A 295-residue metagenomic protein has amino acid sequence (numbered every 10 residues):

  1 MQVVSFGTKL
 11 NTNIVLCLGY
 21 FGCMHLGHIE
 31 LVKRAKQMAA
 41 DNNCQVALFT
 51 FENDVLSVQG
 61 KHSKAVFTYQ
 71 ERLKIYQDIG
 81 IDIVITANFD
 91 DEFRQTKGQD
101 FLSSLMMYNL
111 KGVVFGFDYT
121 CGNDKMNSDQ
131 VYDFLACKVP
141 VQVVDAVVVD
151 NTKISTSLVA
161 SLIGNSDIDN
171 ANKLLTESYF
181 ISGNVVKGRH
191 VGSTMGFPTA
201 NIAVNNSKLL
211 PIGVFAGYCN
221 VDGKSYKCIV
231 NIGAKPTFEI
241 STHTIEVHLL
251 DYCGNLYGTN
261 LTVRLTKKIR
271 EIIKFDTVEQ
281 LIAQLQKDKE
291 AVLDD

Functional and structural regions predicted by a protein language model:
M1-T8, I85: Short acidic-hydrophobic, aromatic-tinged amphipathic segments that line or gate anion-handling sites
G7-T68: N-terminal catalytic cores of NTP/NDP-binding nucleotidyl/phosphoryl-transfer enzymes
K9-T12, D91-R94, V147-K153: A short acidic, often aromatic-flanked loop/helix-cap motif at beta-alpha or helix-coil junctions that lines enzyme
H25, Y76, V113, A171 (+2 more regions): Residue-level signal for inorganic ion chemistry
L56-A136: N-terminal Rossmann-like or analogous alpha/beta NTP/dinucleotide-binding catalytic cores that position adenine
N88, F117, D145, I232-A234: Short secondary-structure boundary segments
V139-N231: Glycine-rich, Lys/Arg-enriched anion-binding loops that position phosphate/diphosphate groups for phosphoryl
G188-D295: Phosphate/ribose-recognition catalytic cores of enzymes acting on nucleotide-derived substrates
